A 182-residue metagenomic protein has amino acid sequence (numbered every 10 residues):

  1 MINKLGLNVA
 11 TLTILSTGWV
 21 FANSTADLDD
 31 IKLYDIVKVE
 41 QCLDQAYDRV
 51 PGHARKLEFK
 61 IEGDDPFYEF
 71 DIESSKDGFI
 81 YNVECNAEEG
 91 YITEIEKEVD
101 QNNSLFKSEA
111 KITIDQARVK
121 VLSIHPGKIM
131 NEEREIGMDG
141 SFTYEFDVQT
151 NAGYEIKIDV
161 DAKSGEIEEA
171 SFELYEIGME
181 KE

Functional and structural regions predicted by a protein language model:
I2-L12, S16-E182: Long, terminal "pre-/pro-" and other extracytoplasmic accessory regions that lie outside the mature folded/catalytic
